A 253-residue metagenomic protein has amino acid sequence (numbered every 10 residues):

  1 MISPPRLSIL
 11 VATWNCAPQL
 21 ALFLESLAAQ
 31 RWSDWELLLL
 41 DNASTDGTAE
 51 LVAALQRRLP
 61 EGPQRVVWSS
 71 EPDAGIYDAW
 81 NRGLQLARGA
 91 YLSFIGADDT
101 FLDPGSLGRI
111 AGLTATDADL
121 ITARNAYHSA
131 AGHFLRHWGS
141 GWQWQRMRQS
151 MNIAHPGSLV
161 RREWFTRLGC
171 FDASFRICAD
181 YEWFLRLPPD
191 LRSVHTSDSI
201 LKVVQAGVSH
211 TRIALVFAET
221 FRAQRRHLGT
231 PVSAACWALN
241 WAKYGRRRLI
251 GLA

Functional and structural regions predicted by a protein language model:
M1-R212, A253: Nucleotide-sugar donor-binding/catalytic module of glycosyltransferases that assemble extracellular/cell-envelope
S199, T211-A235: Catalytic core of nucleotide-sugar-dependent glycosyltransferases
R225-A253: Membrane-proximal basic amphipathic "stem/tether" segments
